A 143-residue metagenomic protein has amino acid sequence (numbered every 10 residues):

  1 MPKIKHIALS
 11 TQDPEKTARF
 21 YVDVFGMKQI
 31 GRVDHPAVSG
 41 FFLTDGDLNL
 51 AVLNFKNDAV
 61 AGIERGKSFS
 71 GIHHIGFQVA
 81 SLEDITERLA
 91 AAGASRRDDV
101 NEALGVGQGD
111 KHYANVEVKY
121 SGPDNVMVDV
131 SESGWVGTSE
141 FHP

Functional and structural regions predicted by a protein language model:
M1-E15, I72-F77, S131-P143: N-terminal beta-strand motif that seeds the catalytic metal site of vicinal oxygen chelate
K3, A37, G46, G71 (+1 more regions): Exposed loop/turn and edge beta-strand positions of beta-sandwich/beta-sheet ligand-binding modules
S10-L50, N54-K56: Core segments of cupin and vicinal oxygen chelate
T17-F20, I85-L89: Hydrophobic side chains in well-ordered alpha-helices
D58-G62, V136-S139: A short local loop/turn or secondary-structure capping micro-motif enriched for an aromatic residue
A61-R65, G105-Q108: Short, P/G- and charge-enriched loop/turn segments at secondary-structure junctions
T86-E87, A91-P143: Vicinal oxygen chelate
